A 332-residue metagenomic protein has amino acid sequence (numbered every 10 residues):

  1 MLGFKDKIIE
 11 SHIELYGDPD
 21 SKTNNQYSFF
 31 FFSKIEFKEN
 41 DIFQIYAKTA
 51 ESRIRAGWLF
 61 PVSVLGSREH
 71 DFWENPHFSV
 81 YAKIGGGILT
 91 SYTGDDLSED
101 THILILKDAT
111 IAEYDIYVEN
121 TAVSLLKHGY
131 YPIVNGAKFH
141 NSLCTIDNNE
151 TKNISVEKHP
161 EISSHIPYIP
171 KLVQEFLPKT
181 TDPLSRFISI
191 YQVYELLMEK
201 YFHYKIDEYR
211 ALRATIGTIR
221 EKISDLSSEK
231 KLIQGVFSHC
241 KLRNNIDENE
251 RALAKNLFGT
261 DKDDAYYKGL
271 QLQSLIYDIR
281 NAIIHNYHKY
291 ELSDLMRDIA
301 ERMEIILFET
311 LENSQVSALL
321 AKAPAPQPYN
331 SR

Functional and structural regions predicted by a protein language model:
M1-D182, L196, R297-E301, I305-R332: Charged, non-catalytic interaction/linker regions at domain boundaries that couple catalytic cores to substrate
K152-R332: Amphipathic, oligomerization/interface secondary-structure segments
